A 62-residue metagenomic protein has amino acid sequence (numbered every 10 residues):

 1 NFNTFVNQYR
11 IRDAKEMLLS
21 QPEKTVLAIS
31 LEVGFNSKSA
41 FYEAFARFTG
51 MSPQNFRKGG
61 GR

Functional and structural regions predicted by a protein language model:
N1-N36, G59-R62: Terminal helix-turn-helix DNA-binding modules in bacterial transcription factors
F2, G50-P53: Short, solvent-exposed alpha-helical "recognition" segments
K38-S39, Q54: Key DNA-contact positions within bacterial/archaeal DNA-binding proteins
A40-F41, F45: Short hydrophobic/aromatic patch on the recognition helix
R47-F48, G59: Alpha-helical DNA-recognition elements
